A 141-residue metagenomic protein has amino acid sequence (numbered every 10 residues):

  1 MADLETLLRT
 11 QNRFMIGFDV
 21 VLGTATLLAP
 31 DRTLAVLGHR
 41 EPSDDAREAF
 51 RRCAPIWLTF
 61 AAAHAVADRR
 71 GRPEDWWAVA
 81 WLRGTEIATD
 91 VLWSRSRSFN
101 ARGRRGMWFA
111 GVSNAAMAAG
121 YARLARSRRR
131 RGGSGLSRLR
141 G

Functional and structural regions predicted by a protein language model:
M1-G141: Short amphipathic, positively biased membrane-proximal segments that drive organelle/inner-membrane targeting
